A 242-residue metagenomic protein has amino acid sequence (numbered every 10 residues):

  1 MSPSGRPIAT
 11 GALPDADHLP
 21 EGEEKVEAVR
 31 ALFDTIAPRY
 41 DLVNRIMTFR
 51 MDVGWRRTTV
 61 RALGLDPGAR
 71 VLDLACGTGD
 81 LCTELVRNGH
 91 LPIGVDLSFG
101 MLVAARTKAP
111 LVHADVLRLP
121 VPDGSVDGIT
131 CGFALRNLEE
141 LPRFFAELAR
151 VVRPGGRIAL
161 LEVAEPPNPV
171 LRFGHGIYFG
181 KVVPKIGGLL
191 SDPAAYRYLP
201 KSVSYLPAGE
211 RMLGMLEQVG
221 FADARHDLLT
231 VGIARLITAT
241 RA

Functional and structural regions predicted by a protein language model:
M1-A31: N-terminal auxiliary segments of SAM/dcSAM-dependent transferases
R39-L42, T48-P67: Conserved alpha-helix/loop element of class I SAM-dependent methyltransferases that forms part of the SAM/SAH-binding
Y40, I129-T130: Hydrophobic beta-strand segment of the Class I
R70-L119: Class I SAM-dependent methyltransferase SAM/SAH-binding core
L117-G128: A short acidic, Gly/Pro-enriched loop at the edge of an enzyme's catalytic core that lines a small-molecule cofactor
P142-R157: A short glycine-rich, Lys/Arg-flanked "PGG" loop and its adjoining helix->strand segment in the class I
L161-M215, R225: C-terminal alpha-helical "lid/dimerization" subdomain adjacent to the S-adenosyl-L-methionine
V219-A222, L228-A242: Core SAM-dependent methyltransferase catalytic element
